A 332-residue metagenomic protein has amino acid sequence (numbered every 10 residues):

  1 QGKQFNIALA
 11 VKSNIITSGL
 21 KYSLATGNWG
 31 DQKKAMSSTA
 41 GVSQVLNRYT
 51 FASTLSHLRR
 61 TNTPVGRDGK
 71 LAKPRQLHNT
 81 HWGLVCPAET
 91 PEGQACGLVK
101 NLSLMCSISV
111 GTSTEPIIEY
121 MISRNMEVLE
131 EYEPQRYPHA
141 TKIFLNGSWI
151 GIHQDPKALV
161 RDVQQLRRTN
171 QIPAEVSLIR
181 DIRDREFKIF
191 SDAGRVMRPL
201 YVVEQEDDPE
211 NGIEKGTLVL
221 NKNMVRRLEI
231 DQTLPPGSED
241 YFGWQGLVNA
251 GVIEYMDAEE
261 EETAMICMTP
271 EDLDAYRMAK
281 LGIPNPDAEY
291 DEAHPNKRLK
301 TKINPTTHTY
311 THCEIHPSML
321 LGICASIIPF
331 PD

Functional and structural regions predicted by a protein language model:
Q1-L77, C86-T90, Q94-L98, E130-Y132 (+1 more regions): Extended, domain-scale alpha-helical bundle/helix-rich regions
H81-W82: Short, small/polar residue-rich loop motifs at catalytic or cofactor-binding pockets
Q94-I143: Catalytic or ion-translocation cores adjacent to nucleophile or general acid/base/metal-coordination motifs in diverse
